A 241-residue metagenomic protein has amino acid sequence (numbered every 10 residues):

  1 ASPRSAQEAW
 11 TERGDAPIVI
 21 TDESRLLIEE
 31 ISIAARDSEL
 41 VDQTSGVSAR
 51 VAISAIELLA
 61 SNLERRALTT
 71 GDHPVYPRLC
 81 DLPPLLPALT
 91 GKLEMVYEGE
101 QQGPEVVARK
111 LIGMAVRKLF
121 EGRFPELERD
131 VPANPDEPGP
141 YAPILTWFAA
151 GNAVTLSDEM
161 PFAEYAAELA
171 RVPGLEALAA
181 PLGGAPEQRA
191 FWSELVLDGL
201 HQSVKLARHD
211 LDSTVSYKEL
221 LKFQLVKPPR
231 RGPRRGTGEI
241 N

Functional and structural regions predicted by a protein language model:
S2-Y76: Conserved AAA+ ATPase small/helical "lid" subdomain
T44, E64-N241: C-terminal engagement/docking regions of AAA+ P-loop ATPases
